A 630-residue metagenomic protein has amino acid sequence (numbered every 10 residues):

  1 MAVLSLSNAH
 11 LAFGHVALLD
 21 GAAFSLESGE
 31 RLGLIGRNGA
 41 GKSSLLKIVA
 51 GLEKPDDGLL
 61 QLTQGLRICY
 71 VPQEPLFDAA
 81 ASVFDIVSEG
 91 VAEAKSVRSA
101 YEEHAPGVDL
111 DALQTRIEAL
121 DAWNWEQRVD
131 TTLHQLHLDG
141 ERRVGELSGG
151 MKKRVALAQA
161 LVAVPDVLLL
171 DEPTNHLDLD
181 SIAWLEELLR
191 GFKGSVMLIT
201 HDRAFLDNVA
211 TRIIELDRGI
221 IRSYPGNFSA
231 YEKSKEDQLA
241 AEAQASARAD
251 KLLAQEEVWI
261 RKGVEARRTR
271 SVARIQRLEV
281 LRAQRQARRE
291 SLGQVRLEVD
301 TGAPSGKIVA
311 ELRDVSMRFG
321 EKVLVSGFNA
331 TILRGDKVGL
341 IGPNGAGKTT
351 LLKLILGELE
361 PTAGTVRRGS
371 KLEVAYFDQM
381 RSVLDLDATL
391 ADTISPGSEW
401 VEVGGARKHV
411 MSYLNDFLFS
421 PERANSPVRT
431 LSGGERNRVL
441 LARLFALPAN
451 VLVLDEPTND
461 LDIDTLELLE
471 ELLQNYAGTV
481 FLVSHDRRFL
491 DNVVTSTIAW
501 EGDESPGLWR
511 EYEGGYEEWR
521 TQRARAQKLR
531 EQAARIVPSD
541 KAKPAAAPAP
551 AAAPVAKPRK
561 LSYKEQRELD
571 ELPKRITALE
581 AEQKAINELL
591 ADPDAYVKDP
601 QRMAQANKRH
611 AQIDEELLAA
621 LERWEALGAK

Functional and structural regions predicted by a protein language model:
M1-A247, G293, L297-K630: ABC ATP-binding cassette signature C-motif
S234-R277, L281-R288: Intracellular alpha-helical coupling/juxtamembrane segments of multi-pass membrane proteins
